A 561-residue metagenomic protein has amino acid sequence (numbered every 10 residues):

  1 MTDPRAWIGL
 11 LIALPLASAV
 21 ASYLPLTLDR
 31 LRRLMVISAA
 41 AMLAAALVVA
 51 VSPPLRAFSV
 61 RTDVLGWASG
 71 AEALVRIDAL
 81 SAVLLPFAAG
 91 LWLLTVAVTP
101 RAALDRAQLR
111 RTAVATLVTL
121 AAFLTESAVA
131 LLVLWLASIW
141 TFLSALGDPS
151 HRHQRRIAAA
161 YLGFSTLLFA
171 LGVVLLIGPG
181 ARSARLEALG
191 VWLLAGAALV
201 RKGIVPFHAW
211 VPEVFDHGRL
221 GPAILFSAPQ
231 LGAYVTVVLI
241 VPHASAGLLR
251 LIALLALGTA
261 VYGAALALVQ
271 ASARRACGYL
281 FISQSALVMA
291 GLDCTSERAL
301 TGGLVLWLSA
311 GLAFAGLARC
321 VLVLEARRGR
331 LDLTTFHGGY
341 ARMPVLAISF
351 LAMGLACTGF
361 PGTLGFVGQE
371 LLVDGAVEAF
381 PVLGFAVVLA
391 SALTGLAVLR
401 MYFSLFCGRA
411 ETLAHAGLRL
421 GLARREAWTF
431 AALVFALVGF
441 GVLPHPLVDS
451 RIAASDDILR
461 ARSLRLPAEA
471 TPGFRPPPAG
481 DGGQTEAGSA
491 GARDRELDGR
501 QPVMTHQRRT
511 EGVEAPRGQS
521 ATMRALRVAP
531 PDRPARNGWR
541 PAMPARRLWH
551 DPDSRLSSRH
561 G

Functional and structural regions predicted by a protein language model:
M1-L10, A17-R110, D457: Transmembrane helix-loop-helix hairpins at membrane boundaries of multipass inner-membrane proteins
D3-L14, I77-A88, S127-S138, L186-A198 (+2 more regions): Structural signature of hydrophobic alpha-helical transmembrane segments
L24-L31, A107-I204, G221-I224, A267-L333: Alpha-helical multi-pass transmembrane bundles of energy-transducing inner-membrane proteins
G66, L94, Q154, A188 (+6 more regions): Short helix-boundary/re-entrant hairpin motifs in multi-pass inner-membrane proteins
I240, V288-R298, G368-G384: Interfacial segments of multi-pass membrane proteins
L308-G329, V382-G421: Predominantly late transmembrane helices and immediately cytosolic-facing juxtamembrane segments
A341-L346, L399-G480: Cytoplasmic/organellar membrane-interface segments at the starts of transmembrane helices in multi-pass inner-membrane
P446-G561: Low-complexity, proline/glycine-enriched hydrophobic segments characteristic of transmembrane helices
